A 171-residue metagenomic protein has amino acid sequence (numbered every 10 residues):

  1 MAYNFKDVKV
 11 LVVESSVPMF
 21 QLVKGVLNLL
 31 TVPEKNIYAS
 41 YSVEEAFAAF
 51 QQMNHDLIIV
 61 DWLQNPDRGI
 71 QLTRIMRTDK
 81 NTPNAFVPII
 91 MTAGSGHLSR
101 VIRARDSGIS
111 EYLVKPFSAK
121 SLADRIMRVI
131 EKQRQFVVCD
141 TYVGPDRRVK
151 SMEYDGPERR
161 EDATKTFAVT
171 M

Functional and structural regions predicted by a protein language model:
K6-L27, I58: Conserved acidic segment of CheY-like receiver
V17-A39, V43: Two-component/phosphorelay signaling modules centered on CheY-like receiver
A39-L57: Acidic, metal-coordinating helix/loop segments flanking the phosphotransfer/catalytic sites of two-component signaling
L63, R68-N84: Short amphipathic alpha-helix used as the core "switch/output" element in two-component signaling
Q71, G96-E111, V137, R148: Alpha4 helix (beta4-alpha4-beta5 surface) of REC/receiver domains from two-component response regulators
F117-I126, V138: C-terminal output helix
E131-M171: CheY-like receiver
